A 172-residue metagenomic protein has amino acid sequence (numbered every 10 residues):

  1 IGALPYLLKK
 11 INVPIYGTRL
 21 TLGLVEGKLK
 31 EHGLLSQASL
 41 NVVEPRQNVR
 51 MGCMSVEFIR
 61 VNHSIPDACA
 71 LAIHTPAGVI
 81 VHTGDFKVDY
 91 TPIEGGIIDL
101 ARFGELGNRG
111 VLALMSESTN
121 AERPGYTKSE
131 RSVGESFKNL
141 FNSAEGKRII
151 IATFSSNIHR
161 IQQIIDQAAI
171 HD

Functional and structural regions predicted by a protein language model:
I1-D172: His/Asp/Glu-rich metal-coordinating catalytic cores of metallo-dependent phosphodiesterases/hydrolases acting on
